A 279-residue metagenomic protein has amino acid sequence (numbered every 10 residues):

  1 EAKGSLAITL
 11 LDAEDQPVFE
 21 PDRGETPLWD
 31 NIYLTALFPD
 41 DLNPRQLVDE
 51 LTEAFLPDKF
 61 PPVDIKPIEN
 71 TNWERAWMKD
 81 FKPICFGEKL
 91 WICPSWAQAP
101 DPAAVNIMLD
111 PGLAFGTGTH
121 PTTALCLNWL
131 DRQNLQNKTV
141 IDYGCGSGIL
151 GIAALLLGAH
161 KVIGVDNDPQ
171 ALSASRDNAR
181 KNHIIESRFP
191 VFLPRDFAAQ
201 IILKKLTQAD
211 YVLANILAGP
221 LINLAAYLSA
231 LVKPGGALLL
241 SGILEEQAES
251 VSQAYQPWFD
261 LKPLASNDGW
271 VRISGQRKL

Functional and structural regions predicted by a protein language model:
E1-D101: N-terminal auxiliary segments of SAM/dcSAM-dependent transferases
A7, K161-V162, L238-L239: A short hydrophobic/small-residue beta-strand
D30-L34, V105, V271-I273: Short beta-strand micro-motifs in enzyme catalytic cores
Y33-L37, A114, L213: Short aromatic/hydrophobic contact patches that present stacked aromatics for nucleic-acid/ligand binding
V105-P111: A short, charged helix-loop
L113-R195: Conserved SAM/SAH cofactor-binding pocket of Class I
Q133, N167-R277: S-adenosylmethionine
